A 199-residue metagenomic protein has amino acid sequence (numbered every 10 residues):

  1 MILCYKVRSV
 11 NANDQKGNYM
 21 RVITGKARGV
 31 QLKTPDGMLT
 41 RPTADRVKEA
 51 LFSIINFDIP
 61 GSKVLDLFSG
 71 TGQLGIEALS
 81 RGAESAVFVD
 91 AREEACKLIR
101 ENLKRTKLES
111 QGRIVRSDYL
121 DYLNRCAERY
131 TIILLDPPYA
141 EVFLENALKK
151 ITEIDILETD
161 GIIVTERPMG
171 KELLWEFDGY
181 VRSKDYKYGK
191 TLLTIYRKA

Functional and structural regions predicted by a protein language model:
M1-A199: Class I S-adenosyl-L-methionine-dependent methyltransferase catalytic core
